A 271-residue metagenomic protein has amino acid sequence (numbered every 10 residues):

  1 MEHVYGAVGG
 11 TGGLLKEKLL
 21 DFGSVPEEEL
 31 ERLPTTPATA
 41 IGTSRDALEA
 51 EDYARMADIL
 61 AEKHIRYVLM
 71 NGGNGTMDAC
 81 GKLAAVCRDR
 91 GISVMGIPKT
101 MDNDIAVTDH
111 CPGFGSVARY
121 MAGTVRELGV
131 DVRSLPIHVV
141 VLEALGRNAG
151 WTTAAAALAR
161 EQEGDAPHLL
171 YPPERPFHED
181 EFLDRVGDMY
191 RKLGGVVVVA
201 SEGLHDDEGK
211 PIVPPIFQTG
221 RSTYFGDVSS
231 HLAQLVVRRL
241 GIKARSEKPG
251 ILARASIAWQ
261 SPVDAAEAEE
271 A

Functional and structural regions predicted by a protein language model:
M1-K18: N-terminal phosphate-binding or glycine-rich loops at protein starts, especially the Walker A/P-loop of NTPases
G9, I97-K99, E202: Cofactor-binding loop segments of dinucleotide-utilizing enzymes, especially the Rossmann-like FAD- and NAD(P)+-binding
T11-L14, M77, T100-I105, F177-H178 (+1 more regions): Short gly/pro/ser/thr-enriched loop/turn and capping motifs at secondary-structure boundaries
L15-R66, G75-T76, M101, P112-G115 (+2 more regions): Glycine-rich oxoanion-binding loops at beta->alpha junctions
M70-G72, D78-K82, V86-C87, G91 (+1 more regions): Accessory alpha-helical/coil subdomains and C-terminal extensions that flank or cap enzyme catalytic cores
V107-A118, W259-V263: Short beta-strand elements at the ligand-binding edges of bilobed clamshell
V237-A271: C-terminal active-site/capping subdomain that shapes the small-molecule cofactor and substrate pocket of enzyme
